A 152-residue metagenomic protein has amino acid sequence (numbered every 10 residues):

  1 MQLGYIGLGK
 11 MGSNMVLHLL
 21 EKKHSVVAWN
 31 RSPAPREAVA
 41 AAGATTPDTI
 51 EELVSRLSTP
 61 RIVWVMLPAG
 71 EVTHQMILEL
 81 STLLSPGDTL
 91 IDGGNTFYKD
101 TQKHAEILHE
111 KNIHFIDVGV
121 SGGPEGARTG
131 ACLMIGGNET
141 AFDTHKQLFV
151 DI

Functional and structural regions predicted by a protein language model:
M1-R61, G87, P124-A127: NAD(P)+-binding Rossmann beta1-loop-alpha1 motif at the extreme N-terminus of oxidoreductases
Q2-Y5, L90, F115-D117, M134: Short glycine-aspartate micro-motif
R31, P68, T96, G137-N138: Structured loop/turn residues at secondary-structure junctions
I50-F115: Rossmann-fold NAD(P) dinucleotide-binding segment
M76-I77, F97-I152: Rossmann-fold dinucleotide-binding core
